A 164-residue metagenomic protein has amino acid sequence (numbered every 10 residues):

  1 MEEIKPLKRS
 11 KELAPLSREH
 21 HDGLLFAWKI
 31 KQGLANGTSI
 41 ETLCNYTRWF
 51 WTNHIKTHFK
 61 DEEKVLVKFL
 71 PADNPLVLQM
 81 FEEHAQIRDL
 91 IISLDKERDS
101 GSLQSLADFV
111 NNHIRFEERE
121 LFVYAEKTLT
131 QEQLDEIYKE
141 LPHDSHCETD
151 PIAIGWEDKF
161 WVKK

Functional and structural regions predicted by a protein language model:
M1-K164: Small-residue-biased structural context
